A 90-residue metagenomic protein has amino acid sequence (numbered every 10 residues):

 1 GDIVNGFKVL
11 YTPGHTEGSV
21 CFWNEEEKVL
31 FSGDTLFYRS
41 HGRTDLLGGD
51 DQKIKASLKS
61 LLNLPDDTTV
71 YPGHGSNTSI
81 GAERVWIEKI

Functional and structural regions predicted by a protein language model:
G1-N5: Short acidic-hydrophobic surface loop/beta-edge motif
G6-L10: Conserved N-terminal boundary motif of the eukaryotic protein kinase catalytic domain
Y11, T16-I90: Metallo-beta-lactamase
